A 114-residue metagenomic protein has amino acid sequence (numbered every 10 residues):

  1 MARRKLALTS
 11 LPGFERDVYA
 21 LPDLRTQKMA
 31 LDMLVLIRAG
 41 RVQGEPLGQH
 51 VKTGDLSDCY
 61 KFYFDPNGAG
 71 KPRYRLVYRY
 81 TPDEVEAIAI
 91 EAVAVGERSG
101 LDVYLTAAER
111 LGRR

Functional and structural regions predicted by a protein language model:
M1-K5, T53, R114: An acidic, glycine-rich, mixed-charge low-complexity segment common to nucleic-acid enzymes
M1-L36: Arg/Lys-rich, positively charged N-terminal/basic patches that mediate binding to nucleic acids
R3, S57, K71-R73: A general secondary-structure signal for short beta-strands and their flanking turns/coil in non-transmembrane regions
K5-A7, C59, A89: A residue-level signal for beta-strand positions that form part of recognition/binding surfaces within mature
Q27, T53-S57, R110: Conserved functional hotspots at enzyme active or ligand-binding sites that engage polyanionic ligands
R38-G68: A short, surface-exposed loop/turn module that caps and links secondary-structure elements
F64-R114: Enriched for short, Lys/Arg-rich terminal
